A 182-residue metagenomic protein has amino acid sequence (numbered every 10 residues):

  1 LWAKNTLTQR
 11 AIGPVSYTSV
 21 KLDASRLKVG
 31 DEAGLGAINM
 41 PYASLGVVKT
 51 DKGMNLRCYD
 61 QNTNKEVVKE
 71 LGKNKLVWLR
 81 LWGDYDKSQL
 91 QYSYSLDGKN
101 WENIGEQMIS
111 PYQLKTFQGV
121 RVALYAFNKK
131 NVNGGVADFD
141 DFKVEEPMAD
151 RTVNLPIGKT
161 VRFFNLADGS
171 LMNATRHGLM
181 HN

Functional and structural regions predicted by a protein language model:
L1-G53: Secretory/extracellular carbohydrate-interaction modules and structurally similar beta-sandwich "look-alikes"
K4-R10, L35, E66-G72, P111-Y112: Beta-strand-rich interaction surfaces with strong enrichment in secreted/lumenal proteins
V15-S19, L76-W78, G158: Intrinsic-disorder/low-complexity, polar/charged segments enriched in Ser/Thr/Lys/Arg/Asp/Glu/Gln
V20, V77-E106, F142: Carbohydrate-binding surfaces in secreted/extracellular proteins
V47-K65: Trp/Tyr-centric glycan-recognition "aromatic platform" motifs on solvent-exposed beta-strand/loop surfaces
D60-R80: Short, aromatic/His-centered strand-loop micro-motif at the edge of beta-sheets
G105-V153: Ligand-recognition surfaces built from glycine- and aromatic
T152-H177: Extracellular glycan-recognition/adhesion modules and their associated mucin-like linkers
